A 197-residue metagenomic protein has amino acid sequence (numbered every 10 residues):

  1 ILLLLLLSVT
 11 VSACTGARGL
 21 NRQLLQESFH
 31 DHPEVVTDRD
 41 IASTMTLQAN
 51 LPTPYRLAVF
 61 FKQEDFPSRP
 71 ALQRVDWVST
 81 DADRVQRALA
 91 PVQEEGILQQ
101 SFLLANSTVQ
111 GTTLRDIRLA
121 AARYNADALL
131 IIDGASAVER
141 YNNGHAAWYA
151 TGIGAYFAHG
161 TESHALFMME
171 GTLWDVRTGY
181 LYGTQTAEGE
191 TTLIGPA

Functional and structural regions predicted by a protein language model:
I1-V9: Sec-dependent N-terminal signal peptides
S8-P33: Bacterial Sec signal peptide processing site at the extreme N-terminus
E27-Y55: Short N-terminal or domain-adjacent regulatory/targeting segments
T53-R140: N-terminal segment of the mature soluble domain
G111-R177: Surface-exposed short loop/turn segments
Q185-A187: Short hydrophobic alpha-helix segments
G189-T191: A short acidic/small-residue loop/turn micro-motif
